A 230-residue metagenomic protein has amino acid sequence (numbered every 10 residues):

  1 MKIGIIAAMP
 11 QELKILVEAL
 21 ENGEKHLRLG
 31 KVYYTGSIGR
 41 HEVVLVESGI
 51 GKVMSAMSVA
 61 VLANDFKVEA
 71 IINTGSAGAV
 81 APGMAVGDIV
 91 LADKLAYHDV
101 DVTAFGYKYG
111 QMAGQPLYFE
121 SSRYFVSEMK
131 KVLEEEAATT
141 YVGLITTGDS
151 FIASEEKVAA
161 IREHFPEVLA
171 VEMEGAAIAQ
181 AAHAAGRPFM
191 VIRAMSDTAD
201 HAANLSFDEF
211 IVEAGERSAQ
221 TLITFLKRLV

Functional and structural regions predicted by a protein language model:
M1-F66: N-terminal short beta-loop-beta anion/metal-coordinating cradle
V44-S48, T146, I192: Active-site-proximal beta-strand elements of phosphoester/diester hydrolases
V61-D65, G83-M84, A179-P188: Alpha-helix C-terminal capping segments
E69-A70, L169: Structural motif
V80-F165: Mid-sequence, gly/pro-rich, charge-dense loop/helix-turn segments that line enzyme active sites
F151-D197: A C-terminal functional module that forms or caps the active site or interfaces directly with catalytic machinery
A199-V230: His/Asp/Glu-rich mid-to-C-terminal helical/loop segments that flank catalytic regions of hydrolases
